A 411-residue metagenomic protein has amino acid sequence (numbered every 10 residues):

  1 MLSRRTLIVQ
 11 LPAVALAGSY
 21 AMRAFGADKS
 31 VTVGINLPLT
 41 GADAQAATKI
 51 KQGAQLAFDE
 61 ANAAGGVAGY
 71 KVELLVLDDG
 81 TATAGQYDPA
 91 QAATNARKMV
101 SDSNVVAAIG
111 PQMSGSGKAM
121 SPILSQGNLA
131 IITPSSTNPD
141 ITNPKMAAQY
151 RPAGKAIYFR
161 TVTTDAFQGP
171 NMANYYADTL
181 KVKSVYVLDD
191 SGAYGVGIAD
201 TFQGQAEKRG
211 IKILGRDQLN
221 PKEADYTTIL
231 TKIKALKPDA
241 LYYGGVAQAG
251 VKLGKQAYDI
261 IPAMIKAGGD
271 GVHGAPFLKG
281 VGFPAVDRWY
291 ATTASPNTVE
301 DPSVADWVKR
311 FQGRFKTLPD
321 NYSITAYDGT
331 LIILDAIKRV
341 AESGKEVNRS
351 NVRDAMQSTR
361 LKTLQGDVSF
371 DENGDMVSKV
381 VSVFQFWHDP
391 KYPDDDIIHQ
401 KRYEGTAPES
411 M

Functional and structural regions predicted by a protein language model:
M1, A21-I35: C-terminal segment of N-terminal export signals and the immediately downstream linker at the start of the mature
M1-A15: N-terminal secretory signal peptides and thylakoid transit peptides that target proteins across membranes
V31, Q357-M411: Solvent-exposed, acidic/polar segments of extracytosolic/periplasmic ligand-binding ectodomains
G34-G53, D79-Y87, Q112-M113, L188-G197 (+2 more regions): Extracytoplasmic "Venus flytrap"
Q45-K49, G66-A147, L219-Y226, I260: Beta-alpha junction/loop-to-helix N-cap segments that form part of ligand/metal-binding clefts
A46-G66, T201-Q205: Short, polar/charged alpha-helical segment
V105-G215, I265-Y290: Extracytoplasmic ligand/sensor domains, especially the bilobed periplasmic-binding protein
G254-Y327, R339-A341, P390-P393, I397-S410: Extracellular/periplasmic periplasmic-binding protein-like sensory domains
